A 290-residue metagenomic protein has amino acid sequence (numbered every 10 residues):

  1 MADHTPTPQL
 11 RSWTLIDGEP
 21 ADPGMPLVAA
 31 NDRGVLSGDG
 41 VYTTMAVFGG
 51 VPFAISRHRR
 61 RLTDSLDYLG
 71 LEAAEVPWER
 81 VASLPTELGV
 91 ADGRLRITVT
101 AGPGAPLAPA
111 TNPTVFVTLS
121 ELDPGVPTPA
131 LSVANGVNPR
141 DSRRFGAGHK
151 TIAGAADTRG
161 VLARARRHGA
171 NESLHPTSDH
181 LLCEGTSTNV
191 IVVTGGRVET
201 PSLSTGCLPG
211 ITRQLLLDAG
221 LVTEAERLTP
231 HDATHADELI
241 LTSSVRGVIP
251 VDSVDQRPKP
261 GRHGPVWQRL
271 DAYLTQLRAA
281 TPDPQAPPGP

Functional and structural regions predicted by a protein language model:
A2-V76, R80-L84, T100, P106-P290: Helix-start/capping segments and mature chain N-termini
G89-V90, G169: Glycine-rich phosphate-binding loop signature in dinucleotide/nucleotide-binding domains
V90-V99: Ordered, amphipathic secondary-structure segments that act as subunit-interaction surfaces in large macromolecular
